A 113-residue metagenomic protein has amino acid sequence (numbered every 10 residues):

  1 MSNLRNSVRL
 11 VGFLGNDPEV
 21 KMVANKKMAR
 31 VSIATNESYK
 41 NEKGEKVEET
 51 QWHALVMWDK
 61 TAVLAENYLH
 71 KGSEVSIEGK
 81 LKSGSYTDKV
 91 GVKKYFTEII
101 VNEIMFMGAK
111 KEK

Functional and structural regions predicted by a protein language model:
M1-K113: Single-stranded nucleic acid-binding surfaces, predominantly the OB-fold ssDNA-binding core
